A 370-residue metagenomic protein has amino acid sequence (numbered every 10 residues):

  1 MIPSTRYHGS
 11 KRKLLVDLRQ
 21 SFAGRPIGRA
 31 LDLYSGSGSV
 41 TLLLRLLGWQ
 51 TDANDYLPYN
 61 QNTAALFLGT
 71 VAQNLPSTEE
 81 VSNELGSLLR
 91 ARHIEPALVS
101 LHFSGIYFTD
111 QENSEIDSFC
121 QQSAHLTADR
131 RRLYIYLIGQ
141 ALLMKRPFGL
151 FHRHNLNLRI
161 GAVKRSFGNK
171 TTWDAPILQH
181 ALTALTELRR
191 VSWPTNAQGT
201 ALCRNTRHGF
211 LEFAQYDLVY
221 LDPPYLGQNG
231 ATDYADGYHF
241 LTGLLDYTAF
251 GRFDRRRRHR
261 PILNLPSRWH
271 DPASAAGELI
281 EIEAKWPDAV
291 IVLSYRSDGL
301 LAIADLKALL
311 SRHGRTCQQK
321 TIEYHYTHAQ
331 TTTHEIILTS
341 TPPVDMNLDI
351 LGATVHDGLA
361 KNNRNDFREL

Functional and structural regions predicted by a protein language model:
M1-L31, S39-L47, Q61-T63, T70: S-adenosyl-L-methionine
L18, A30-L44, A53-P58, E212-D233 (+2 more regions): Conserved proline-anchored active-site loop of SAM-dependent methyltransferases that bridges a beta-strand
A64-H125: Conserved phosphoryl-transfer catalytic core
Y107-D233, F250-R260: SAM-dependent nucleic-acid methyltransferase catalytic core
N229-G277: Flexible internal linker/loop segments at domain or repeat junctions
N264-G314: Conserved Class I SAM-dependent methyltransferase catalytic core
I303-L359: Class I S-adenosyl-L-methionine
